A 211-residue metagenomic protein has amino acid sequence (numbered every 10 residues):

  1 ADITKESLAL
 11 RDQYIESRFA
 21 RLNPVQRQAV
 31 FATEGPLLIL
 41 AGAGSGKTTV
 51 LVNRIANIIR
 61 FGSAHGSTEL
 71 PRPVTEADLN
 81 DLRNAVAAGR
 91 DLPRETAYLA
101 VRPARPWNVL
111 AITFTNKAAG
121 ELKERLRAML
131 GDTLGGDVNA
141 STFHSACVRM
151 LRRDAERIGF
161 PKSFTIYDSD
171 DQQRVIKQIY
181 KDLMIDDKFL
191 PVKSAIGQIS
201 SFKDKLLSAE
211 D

Functional and structural regions predicted by a protein language model:
A1-P161: P-loop NTPase Walker
T33, F114, R127-V138, A155-D211: ATP-hydrolysis module of ASCE/P-loop NTPase motor domains, specifically the Walker B Asp-Glu catalytic pair
